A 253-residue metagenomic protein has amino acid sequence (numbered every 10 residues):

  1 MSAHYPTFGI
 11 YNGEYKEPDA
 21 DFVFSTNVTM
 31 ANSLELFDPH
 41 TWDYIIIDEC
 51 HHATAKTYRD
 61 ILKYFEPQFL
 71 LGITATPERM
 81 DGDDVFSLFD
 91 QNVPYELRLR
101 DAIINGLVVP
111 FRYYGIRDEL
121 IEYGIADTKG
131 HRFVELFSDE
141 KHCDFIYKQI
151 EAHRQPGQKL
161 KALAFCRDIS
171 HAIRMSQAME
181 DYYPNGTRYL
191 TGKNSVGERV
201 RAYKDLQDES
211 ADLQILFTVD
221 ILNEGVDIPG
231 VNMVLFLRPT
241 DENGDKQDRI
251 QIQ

Functional and structural regions predicted by a protein language model:
M1, L160-D168, L190: Conserved RecA-like ASCE P-loop NTPase motor core of nucleic-acid helicases/translocases
G9-D19, I173-R174, P184-N223: Conserved helicase ATPase core of P-loop NTP-dependent helicases/translocases
G13-Y44, A55-D60: Conserved helix/coil segment N-terminal to the catalytic DExD/H
V23-T26, Q68-A75, I215-T218: Structural recognition of the conserved hydrophobic beta-strand(s) that form the central parallel beta-sheet of P-loop
W42-D43, Q214-T218, L222-P239, Q251: A short beta-strand element within the Helicase C-terminal
H51-Y113: Post-DEXD/H (motif II) to motif III coupling segment of the RecA-like Helicase ATP-binding lobe
V93-L163: Conserved interdomain linker/interface between the two RecA-like ATPase lobes of SF2 helicase motors
E242-Q253: Conserved SF2 helicase motif VI
